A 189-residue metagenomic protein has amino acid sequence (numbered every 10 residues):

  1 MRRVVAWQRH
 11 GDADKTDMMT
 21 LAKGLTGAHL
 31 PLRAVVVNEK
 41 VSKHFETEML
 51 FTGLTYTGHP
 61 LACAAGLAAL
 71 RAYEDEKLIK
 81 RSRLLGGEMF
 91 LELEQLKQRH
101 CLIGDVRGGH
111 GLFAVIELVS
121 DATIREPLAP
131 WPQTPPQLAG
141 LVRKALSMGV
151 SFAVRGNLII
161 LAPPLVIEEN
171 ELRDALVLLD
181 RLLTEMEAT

Functional and structural regions predicted by a protein language model:
M1-T189: Conserved N-terminal phosphate-binding loop of PLP-dependent enzymes in the Aspartate aminotransferase
